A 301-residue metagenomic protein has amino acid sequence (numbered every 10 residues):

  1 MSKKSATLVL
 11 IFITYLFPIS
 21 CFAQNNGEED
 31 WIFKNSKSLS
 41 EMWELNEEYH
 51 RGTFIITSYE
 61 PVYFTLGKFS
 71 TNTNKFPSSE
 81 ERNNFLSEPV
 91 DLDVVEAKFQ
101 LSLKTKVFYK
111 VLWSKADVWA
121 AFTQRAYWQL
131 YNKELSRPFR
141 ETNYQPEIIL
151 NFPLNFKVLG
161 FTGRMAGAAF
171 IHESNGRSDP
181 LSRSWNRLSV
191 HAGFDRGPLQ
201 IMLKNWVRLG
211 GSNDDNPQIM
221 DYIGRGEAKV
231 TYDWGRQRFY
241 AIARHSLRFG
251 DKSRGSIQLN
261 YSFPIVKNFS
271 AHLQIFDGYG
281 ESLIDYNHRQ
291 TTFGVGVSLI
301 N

Functional and structural regions predicted by a protein language model:
M1-V9: Bacterial N-terminal signal peptides that target proteins for export
V9-P18: Bacterial N-terminal signal peptides
I19-A23: Sec/Tat signal peptide C-region and signal peptidase I cleavage site
Q24-E134, P138, T142-P146: Outer-membrane beta-barrel initiation region
R51-I55, K252, S256-N301: Predominantly the C-terminal beta-signal and adjacent terminal strand-loop region of outer-membrane beta-barrel
F76-L86, D93, F108-Y232, A243-H245 (+3 more regions): Outer-membrane pore/translocation modules
K229, R236-D251, G255: Extended, compositionally biased non-globular segments
